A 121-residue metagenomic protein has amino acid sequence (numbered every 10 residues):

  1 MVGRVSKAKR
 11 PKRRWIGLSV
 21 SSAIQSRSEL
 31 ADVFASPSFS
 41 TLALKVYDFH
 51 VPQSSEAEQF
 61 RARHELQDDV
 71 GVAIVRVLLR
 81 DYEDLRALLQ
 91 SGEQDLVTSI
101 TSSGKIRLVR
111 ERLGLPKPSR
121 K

Functional and structural regions predicted by a protein language model:
V2-K7: Short beta-strand/turn micro-motifs at beta-sheet edges
A8-E65, S99-I100, V109-K121: Surface-exposed, low-hydrophobicity interaction/linker segments
R10-K12, D69, E93: A short, structural micro-pattern
G17, I74-R76: Structured core elements
L30-F34, L85-E93: Short amphipathic alpha-helices in soluble, non-transmembrane regions that often serve as interface/regulatory elements
E65-I74: The conserved glycine-aromatic submotif of the RRM
R76-E83: Helix N-cap motif at beta-to-alpha junctions
D95-G104: Chromatin/DNA-recognition segments of nuclear transcriptional regulators
